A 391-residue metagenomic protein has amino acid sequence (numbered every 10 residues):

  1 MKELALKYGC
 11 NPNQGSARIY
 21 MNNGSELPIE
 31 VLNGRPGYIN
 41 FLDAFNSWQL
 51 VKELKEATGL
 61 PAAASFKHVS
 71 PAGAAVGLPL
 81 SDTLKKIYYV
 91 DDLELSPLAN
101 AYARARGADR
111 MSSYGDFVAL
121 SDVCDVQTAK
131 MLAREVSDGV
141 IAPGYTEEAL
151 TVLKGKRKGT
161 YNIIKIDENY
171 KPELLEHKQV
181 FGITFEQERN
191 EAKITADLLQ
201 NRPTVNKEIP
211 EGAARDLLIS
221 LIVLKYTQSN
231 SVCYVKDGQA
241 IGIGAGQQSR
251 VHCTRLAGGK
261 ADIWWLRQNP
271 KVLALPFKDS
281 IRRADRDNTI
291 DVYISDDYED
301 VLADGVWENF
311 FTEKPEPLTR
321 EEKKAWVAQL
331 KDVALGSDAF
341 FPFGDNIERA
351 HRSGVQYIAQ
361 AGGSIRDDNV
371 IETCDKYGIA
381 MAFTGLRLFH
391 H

Functional and structural regions predicted by a protein language model:
M1-L198, A213-S231: Active-site loops and adjacent core secondary-structure elements that bind or stabilize anionic groups
N23-R35, A108-Y114, E188-K207, A284-V306 (+2 more regions): Gly-rich Lys/Arg/Thr-decorated short loops/hinges at beta-loop-alpha junctions or inter-strand turns that position
E53, Y226, I263-R267, R352: Conserved helix-loop functional segments at active or binding sites
A57-S65, I163-I166, S229-K236, L266-F277 (+1 more regions): Flexible, glycine/charged-enriched surface loops at secondary-structure junctions
S70, C124, K236-Q239, F341 (+1 more regions): Active-site-proximal loop/turn and secondary-structure-junction residues that shape catalytic pockets, frequently
A72-R110, I241-F340: Glycine- and Gly-Pro-enriched alpha-helical subdomains that act as flexible, kink-prone "lid/hinge" or packing modules
D116, L120-S121, R134-I164, N169-K171 (+4 more regions): C-terminal binding/interaction regions
L198, P210, R215, I219 (+6 more regions): C-terminal accessory/binding modules appended to enzymatic or scaffolding proteins
